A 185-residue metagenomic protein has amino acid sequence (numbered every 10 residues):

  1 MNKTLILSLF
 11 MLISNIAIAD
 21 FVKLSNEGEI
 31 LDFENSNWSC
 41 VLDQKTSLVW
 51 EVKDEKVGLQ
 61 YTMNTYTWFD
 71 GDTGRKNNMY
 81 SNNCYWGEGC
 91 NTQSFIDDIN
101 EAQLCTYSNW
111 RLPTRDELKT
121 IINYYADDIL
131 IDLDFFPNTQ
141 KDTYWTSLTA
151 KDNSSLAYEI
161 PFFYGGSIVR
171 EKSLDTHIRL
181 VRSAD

Functional and structural regions predicted by a protein language model:
T4-I13: Sec-dependent N-terminal signal peptides
I16-R111, R115-D185: Glycine-aromatic-enriched surface loops/turns that form tight recognition elements
